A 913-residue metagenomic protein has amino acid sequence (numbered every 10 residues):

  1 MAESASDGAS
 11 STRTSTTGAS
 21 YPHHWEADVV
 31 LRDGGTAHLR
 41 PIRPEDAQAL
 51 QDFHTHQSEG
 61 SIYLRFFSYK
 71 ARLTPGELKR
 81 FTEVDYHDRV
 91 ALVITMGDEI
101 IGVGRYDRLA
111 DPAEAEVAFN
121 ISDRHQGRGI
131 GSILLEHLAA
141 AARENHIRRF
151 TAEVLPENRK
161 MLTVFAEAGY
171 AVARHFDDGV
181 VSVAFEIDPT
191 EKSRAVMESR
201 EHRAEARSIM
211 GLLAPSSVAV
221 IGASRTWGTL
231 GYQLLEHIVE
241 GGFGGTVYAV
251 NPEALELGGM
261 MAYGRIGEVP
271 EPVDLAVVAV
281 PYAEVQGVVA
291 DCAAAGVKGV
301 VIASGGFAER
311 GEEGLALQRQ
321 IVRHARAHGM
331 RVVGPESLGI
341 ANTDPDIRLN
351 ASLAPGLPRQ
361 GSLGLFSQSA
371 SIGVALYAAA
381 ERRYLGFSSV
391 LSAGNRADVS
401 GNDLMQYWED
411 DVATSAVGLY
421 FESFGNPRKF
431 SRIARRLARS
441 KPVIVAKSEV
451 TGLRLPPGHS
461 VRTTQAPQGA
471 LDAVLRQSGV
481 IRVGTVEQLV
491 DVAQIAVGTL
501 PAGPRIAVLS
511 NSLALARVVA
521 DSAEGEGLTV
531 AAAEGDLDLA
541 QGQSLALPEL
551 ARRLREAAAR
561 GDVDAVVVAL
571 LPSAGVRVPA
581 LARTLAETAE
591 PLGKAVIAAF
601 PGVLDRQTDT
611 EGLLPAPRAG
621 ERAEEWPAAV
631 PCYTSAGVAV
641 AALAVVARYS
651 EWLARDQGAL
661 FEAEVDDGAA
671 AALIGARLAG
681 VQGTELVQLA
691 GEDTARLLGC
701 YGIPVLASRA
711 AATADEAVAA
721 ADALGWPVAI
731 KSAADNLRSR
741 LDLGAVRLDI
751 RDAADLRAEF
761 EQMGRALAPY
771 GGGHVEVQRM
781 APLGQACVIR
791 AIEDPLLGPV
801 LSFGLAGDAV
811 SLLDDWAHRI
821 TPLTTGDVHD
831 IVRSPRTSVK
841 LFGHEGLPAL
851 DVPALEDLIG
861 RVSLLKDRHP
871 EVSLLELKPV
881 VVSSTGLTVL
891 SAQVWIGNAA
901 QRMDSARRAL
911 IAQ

Functional and structural regions predicted by a protein language model:
M1, A5-T12, H87, V220 (+3 more regions): Generic signature of intrinsically disordered, low-complexity, basic-rich segments and short cationic peptides
A2-G211, P215, A912-Q913: Long, contiguous binding/interaction regions
D188-Q913: Catalytic-core regions of core metabolic enzymes, especially those transforming organic acids/acyl-group intermediates
